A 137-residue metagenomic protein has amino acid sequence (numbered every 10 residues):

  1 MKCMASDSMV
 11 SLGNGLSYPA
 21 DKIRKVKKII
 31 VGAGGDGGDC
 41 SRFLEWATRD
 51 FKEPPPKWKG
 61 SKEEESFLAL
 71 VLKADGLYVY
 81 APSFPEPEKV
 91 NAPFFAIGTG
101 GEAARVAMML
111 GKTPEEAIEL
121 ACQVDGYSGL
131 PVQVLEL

Functional and structural regions predicted by a protein language model:
M1-L137: N-terminal nucleophile
